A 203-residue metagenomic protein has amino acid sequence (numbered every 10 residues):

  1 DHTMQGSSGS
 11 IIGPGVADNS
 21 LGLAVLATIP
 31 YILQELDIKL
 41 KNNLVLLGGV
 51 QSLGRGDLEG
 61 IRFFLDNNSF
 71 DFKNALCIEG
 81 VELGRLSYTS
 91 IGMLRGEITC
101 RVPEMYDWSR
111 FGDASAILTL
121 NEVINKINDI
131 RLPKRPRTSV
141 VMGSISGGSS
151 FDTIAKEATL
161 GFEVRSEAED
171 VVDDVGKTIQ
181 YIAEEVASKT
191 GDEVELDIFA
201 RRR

Functional and structural regions predicted by a protein language model:
D1, M93-E97: Short coil-to-beta-strand
D1, P14-A17, G49-S52, W108 (+3 more regions): Conserved short-loop catalytic and cofactor-binding motifs
H2-G13, R101-E104: Glycine/charged-rich beta-loop-alpha catalytic/anionic-binding loops adjacent to active sites
S10-M93: Acidic/histidine-rich catalytic neighborhood of metal-dependent amide-processing enzymes
L83, R101, M105-R203: Metal-dependent amide/peptide-bond hydrolase catalytic core, centered on the "pita-bread" metallohydrolase fold
